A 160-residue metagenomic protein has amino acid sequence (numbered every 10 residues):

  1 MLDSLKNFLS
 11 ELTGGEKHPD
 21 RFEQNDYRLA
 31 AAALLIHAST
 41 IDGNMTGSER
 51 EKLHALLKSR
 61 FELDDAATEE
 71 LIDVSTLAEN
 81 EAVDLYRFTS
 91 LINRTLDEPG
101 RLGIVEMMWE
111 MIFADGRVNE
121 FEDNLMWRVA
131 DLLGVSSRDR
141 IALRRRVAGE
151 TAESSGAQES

Functional and structural regions predicted by a protein language model:
M1-H37, I41, T46-S160: Small-residue-enriched hydrophobic alpha-helices in membranes
